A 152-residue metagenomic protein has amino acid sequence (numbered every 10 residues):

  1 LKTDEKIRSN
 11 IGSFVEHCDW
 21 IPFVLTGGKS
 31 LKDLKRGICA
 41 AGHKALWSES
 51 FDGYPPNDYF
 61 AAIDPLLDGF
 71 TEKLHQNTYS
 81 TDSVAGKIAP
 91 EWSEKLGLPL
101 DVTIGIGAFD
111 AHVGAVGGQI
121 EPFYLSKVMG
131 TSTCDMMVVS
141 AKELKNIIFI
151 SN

Functional and structural regions predicted by a protein language model:
L1-I106: Gly/Ser/Thr-rich active-site cleft segment
E94, V102, G107-N152: Catalytic phosphate/nucleotide-handling subdomain of diverse soluble enzymes
